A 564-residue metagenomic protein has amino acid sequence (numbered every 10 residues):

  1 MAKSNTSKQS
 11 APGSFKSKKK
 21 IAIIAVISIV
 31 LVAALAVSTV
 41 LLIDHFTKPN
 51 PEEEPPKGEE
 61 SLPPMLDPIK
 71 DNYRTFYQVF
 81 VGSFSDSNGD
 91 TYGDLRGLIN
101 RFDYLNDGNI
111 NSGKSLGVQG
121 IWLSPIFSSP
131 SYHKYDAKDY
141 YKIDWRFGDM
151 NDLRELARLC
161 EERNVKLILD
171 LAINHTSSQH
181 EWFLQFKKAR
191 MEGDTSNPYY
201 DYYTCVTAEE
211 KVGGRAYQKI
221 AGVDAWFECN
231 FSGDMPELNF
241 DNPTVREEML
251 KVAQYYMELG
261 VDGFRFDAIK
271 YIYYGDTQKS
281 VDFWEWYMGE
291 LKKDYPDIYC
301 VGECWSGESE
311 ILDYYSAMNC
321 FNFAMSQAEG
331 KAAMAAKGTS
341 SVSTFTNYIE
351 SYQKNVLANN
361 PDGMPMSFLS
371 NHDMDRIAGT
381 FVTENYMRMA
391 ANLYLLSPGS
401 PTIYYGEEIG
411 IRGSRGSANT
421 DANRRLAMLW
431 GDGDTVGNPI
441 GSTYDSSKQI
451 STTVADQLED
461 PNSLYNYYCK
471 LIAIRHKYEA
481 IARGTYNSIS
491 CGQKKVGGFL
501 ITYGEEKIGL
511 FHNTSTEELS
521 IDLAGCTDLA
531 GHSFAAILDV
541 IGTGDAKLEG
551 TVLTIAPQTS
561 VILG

Functional and structural regions predicted by a protein language model:
M1-K18: N-terminal Lys/Arg-rich, disordered targeting/topogenic segments
S14-L31: N-terminal Sec-pathway targeting helices
K19-I24, A36-N50, G58-L250, E258 (+2 more regions): Acidic/aromatic-lined carbohydrate-recognition and catalytic surfaces of CAZymes acting on diverse glycans
P49-G58, A157-V165, N174-H175, H180-E192 (+10 more regions): Active-site-proximal helices and loops of the catalytic beta/alpha 8
R101, L105, D152, L156 (+9 more regions): Alpha-helical packing segments of well-folded alpha/beta enzyme cores
N371, T380-S520, D528, I555: Loop/helix patches that line or flank the sugar-binding groove of alpha-linked glycan CAZymes
E518-G542: Beta-strand-rich binding/interaction modules
K547-G564: C-terminal beta-strand-rich structural cap/linker in extracellular carbohydrate-active enzymes
